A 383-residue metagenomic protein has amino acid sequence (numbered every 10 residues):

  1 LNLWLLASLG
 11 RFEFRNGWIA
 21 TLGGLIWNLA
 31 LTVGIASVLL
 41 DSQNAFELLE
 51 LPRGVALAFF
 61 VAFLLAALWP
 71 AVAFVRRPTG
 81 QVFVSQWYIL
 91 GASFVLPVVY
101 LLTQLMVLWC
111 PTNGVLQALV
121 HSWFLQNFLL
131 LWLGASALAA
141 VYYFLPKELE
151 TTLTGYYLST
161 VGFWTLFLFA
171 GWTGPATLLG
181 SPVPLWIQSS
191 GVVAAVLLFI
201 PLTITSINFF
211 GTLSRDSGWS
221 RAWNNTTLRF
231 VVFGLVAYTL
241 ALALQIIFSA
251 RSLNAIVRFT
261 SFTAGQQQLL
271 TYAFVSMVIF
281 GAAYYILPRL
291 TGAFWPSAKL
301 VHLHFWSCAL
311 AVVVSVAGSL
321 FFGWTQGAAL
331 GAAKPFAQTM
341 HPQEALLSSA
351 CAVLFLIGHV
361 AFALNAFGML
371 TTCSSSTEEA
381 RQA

Functional and structural regions predicted by a protein language model:
L1-D41, R53-F74, Q86-L108, F124-E148 (+7 more regions): Hydrophobic cores of alpha-helical transmembrane segments in multi-pass integral membrane proteins
A45-A56, Q81-S85, L116-F124, V183-A194 (+1 more regions): Non-cytosolic membrane-interface motifs at loop->transmembrane helix junctions
T79-F83, Q117-V120, E148-S159, W186-I187 (+2 more regions): Hydrophobic, small-residue-rich membrane helices and short re-entrant helix-turn-helix hairpins that build
V107-L119: Short, flexible helix-coil linker/hinge segments at the edges of structured domains or between repeats
V115, V192, S217-G218, A255-V257 (+1 more regions): Active-site-adjacent structural elements in folded domains
